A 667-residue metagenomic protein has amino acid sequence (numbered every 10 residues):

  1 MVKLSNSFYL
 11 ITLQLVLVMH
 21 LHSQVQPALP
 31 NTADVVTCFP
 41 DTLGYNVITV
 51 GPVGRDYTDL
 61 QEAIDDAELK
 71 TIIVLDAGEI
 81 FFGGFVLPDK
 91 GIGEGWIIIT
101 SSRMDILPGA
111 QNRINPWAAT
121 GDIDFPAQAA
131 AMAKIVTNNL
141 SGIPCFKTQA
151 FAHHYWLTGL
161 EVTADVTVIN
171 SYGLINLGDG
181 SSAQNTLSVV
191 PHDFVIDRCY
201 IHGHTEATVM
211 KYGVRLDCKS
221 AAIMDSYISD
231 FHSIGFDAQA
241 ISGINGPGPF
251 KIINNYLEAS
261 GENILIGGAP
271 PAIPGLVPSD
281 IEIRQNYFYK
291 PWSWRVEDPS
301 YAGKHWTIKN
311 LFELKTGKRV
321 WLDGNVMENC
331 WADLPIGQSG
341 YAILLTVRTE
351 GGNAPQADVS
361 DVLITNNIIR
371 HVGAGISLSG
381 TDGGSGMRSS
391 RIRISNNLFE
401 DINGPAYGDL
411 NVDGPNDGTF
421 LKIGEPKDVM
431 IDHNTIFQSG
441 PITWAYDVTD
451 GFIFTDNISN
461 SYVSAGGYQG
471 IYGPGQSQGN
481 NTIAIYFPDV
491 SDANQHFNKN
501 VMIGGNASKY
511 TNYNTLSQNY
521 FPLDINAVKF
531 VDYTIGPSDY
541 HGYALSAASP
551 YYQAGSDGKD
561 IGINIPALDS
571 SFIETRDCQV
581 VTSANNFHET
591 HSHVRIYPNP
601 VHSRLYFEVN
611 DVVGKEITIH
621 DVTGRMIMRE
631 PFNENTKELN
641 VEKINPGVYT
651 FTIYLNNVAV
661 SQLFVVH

Functional and structural regions predicted by a protein language model:
Q24-N46, N115-A131, T449-T455, S459-N585: Acidic, glycine- and Ser/Thr-rich low-complexity intrinsically disordered tracts in extracellular/secreted proteins
V35-V36, V47, D65-A77, F81-K134 (+3 more regions): Beta-solenoid repeat scaffold
E68, D89, E94, Q149-A152 (+28 more regions): Parallel beta-helix/beta-solenoid
D76, T100-S102, Q149, T158 (+31 more regions): Feature marks extracellular polysaccharide-active and adherence modules
I106, A164, I169, G203 (+20 more regions): Residues in short coils/turns that link rungs of repeat/solenoid architectures in beta-rich domains
A130-K309: Right-handed parallel beta-helix
G261, V277-E425: Beta-propeller domains
N586-Y597, V601-H667: C-terminal outer-membrane/trafficking sorting elements
